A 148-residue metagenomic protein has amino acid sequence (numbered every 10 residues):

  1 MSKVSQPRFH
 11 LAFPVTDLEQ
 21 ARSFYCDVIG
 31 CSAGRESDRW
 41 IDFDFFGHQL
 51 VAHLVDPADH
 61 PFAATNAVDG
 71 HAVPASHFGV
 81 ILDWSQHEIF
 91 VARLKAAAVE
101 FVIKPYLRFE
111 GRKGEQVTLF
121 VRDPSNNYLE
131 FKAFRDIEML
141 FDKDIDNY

Functional and structural regions predicted by a protein language model:
M1-Q20, H77-F78, L82, A133-Y148: N-terminal beta-strand motif that seeds the catalytic metal site of vicinal oxygen chelate
M1-S2, N66-G70: Short, flexible, solvent-exposed loop/turn segments with mixed acidic/basic and small polar residues
P7, R39, H48, P74-S76 (+1 more regions): A generic structural signal for short beta-strands and their flanking turns/coil linkers
F13-D59, D146: Core segments of cupin and vicinal oxygen chelate
L18-E19, V73-S125: Vicinal oxygen chelate
S32-D38, Y106-F109, A133-E138: Conserved catalytic-core motifs of GNAT/GCN5-like acyltransferases
D59-N66, K104, R108-R112, M139-L140: A short, acidic/glycine-rich surface segment
